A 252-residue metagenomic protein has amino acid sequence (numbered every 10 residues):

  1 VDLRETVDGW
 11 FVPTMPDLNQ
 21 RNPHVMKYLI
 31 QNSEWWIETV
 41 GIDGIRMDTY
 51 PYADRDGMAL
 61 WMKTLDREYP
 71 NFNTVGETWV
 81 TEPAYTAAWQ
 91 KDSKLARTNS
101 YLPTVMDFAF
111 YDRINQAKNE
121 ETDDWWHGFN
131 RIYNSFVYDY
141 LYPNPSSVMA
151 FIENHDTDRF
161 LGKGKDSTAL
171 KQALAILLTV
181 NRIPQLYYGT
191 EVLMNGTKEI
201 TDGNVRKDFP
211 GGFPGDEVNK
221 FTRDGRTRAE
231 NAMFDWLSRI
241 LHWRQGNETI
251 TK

Functional and structural regions predicted by a protein language model:
V1-N19, R206-D208, G215-E217: Aromatic- and acidic-residue-enriched carbohydrate-binding clefts of CAZyme catalytic domains
Q20-N32: Alpha-helical scaffold elements lining the catalytic groove of polysaccharide deacetylases
N32-E34, E38-D43, T49-P143, V148 (+4 more regions): Active-site-proximal helices and loops of the catalytic beta/alpha 8
G44, D158-G162: Surface-exposed cleft-lining segments at the edges of enzyme active sites
